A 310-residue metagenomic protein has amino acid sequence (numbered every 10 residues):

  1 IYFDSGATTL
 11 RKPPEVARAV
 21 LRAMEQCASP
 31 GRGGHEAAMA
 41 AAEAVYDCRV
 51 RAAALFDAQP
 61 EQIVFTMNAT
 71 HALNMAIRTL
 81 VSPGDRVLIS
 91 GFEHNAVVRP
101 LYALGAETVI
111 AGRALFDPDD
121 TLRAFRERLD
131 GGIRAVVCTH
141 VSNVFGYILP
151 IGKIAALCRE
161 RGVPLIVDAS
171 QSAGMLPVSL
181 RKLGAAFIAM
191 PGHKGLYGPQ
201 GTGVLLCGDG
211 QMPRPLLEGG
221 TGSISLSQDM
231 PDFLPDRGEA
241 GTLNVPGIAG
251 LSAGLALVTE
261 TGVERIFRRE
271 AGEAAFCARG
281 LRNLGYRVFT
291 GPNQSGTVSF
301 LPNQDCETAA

Functional and structural regions predicted by a protein language model:
I1-A310: Pyridoxal 5′-phosphate
